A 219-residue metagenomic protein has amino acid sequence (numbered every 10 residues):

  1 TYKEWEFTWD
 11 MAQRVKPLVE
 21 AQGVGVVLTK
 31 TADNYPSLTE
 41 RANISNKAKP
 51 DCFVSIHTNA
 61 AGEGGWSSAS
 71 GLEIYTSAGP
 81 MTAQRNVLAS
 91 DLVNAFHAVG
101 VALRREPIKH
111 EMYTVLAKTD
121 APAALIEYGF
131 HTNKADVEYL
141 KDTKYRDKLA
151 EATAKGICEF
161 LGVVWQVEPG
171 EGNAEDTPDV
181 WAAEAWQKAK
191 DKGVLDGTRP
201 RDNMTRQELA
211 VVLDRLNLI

Functional and structural regions predicted by a protein language model:
Y2-E171: Active-site-proximal helix/loop segments of hydrolytic enzymes
E171-I219: Short, solvent-exposed alpha-helical surface patches in non-cytosolic proteins
